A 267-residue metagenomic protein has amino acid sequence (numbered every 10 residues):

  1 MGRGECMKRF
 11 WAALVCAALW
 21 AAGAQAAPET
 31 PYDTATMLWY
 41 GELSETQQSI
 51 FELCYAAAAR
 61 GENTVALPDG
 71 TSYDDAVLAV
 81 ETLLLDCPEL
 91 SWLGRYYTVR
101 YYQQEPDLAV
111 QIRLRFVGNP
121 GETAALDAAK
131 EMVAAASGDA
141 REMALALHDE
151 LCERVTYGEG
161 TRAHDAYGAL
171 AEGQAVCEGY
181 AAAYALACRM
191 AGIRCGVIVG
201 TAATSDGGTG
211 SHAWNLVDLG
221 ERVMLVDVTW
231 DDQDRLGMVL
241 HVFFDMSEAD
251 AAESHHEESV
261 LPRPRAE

Functional and structural regions predicted by a protein language model:
M1-Y32, L147, Q174-G179, A183 (+4 more regions): Gram-positive cell-envelope targeting signals
A22-G138, H255-E267: N-terminal accessory/pre-domain segments preceding catalytic cores
A57, G210, G237-E267: Alpha-helical and coiled-coil interaction segments, frequently adjacent to or embedded within charge-biased
D75-T82, A124, A128, D139-A146 (+4 more regions): Extracytoplasmic/secreted proteins, especially bacterial periplasmic and envelope-associated proteins
N119-A169: Secondary-structure boundary elements
A135-M143, E172-Y180, G207: Extracytoplasmic/periplasmic, Sec-exported soluble proteins
G158-Y167, Q174, C195-G208: Catalytic cysteine-centered active-site loop
G179-A249: Hydrophobic/aromatic-rich core segments of domains that either
